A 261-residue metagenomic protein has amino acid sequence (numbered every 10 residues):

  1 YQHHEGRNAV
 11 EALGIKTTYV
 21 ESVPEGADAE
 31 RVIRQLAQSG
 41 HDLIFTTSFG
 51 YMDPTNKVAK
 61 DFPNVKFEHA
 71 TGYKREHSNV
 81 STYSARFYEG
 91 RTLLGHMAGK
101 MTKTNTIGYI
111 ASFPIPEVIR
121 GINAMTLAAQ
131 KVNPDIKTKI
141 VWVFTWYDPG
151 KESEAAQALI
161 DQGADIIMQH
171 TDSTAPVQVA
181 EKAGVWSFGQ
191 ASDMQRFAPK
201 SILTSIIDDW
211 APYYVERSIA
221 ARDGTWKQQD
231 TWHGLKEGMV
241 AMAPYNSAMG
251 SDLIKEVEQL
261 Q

Functional and structural regions predicted by a protein language model:
Y1-Q261: A residue-level marker of the well-folded mature domains of exported/periplasmic proteins
